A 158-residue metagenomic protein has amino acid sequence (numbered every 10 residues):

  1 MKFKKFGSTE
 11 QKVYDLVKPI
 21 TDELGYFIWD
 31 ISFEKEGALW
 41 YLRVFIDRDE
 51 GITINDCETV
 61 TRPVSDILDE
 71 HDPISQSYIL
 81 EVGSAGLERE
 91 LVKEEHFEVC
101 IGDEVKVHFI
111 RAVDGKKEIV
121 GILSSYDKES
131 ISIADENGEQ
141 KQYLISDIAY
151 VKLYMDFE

Functional and structural regions predicted by a protein language model:
M1-V120, S124-E158: Short Lys/Arg-rich amphipathic alpha-helical segments
